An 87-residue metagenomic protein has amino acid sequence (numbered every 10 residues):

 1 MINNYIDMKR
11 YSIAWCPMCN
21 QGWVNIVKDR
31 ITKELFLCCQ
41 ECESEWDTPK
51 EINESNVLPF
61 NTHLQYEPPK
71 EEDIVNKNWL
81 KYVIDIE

Functional and structural regions predicted by a protein language model:
M1-I13, L80-V83: A broadly conserved sequence feature marking short terminus-proximal activation segments in nucleic acid-centric
K9-W15, T32-L35: Short metal-coordination and nucleic-acid-contact micro-motifs, chiefly zinc-binding Cys/His arrays
C16-C19, C39: Short cysteine-rich clusters marking metal-coordination/redox-active sites
Q21-N25, S44-D47: Short functional micro-motifs and their immediate structural scaffolds
I26-R30, P49-E51: Short Cys/His-rich "knuckle" micro-motifs
K33-E45: Cysteine-rich micro-motifs
E43-F60: Short metal-binding segments enriched for Cys and/or His
P69-E87: Long, contiguous alpha-helical scaffold regions
